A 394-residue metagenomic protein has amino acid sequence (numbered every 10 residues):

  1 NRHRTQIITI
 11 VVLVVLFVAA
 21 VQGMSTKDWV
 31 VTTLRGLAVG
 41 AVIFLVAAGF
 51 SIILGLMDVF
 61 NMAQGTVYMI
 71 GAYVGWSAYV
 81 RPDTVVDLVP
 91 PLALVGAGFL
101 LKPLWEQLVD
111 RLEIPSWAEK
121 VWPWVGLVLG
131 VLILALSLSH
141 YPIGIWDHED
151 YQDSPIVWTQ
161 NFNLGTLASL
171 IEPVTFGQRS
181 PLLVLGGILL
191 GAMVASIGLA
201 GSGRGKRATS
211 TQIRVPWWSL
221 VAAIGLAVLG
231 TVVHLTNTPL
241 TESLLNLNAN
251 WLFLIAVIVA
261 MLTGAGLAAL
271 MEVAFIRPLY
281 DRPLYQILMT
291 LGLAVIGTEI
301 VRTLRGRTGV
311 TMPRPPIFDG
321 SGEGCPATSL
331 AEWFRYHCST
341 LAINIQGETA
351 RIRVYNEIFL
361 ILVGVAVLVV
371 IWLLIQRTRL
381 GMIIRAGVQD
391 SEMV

Functional and structural regions predicted by a protein language model:
N1-M57, M62-G387: Small-residue-rich transmembrane alpha-helical segments that form helix-helix packing/gating elements in polytopic
M393-V394: Key positions in alpha-helical "signaling/recognition" and NTPase switch elements
